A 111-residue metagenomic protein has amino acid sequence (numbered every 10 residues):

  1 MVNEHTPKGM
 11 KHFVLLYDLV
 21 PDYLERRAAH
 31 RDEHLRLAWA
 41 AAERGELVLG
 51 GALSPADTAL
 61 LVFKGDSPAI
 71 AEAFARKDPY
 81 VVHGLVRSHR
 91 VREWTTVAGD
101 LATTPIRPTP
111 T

Functional and structural regions predicted by a protein language model:
V2-T111: Conserved, structured core segments of small domains
